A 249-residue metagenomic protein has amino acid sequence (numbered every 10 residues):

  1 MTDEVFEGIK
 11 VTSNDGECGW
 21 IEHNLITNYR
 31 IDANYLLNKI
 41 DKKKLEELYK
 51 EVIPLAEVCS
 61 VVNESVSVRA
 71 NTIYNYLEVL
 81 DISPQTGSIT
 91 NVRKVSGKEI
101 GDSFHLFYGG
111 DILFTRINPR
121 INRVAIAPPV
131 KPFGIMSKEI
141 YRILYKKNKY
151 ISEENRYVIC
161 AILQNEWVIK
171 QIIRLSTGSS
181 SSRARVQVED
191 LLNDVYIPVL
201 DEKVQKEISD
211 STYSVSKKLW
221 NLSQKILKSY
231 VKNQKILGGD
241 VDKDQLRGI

Functional and structural regions predicted by a protein language model:
M1-V68, D201-I249: Non-catalytic DNA-recognition/assembly elements of restriction-modification systems
L55-V58, V62, Y141-V199, K203: Basic, amphipathic alpha-helical recognition segments used for DNA target recognition
A56, S65-E99: DNA target-recognition patches
V68-N75, H105-F107, I126-K138, V186-Q187: Short, surface-exposed loop/turn microsegments at beta-strand edges and helix-strand junctions
E78-R93, I112-T115, P119-S137, Q171-S176: Short, ligand-facing micro-motifs at secondary-structure edges
S96, D102, F107-G109: Residue-level recognition of short, solvent-exposed, well-ordered loop/turn junctions that link secondary-structure
G101-D102, V130, S181: A structural connector/turn signal
F104-F107, T115, Y150: Boundary segments of small protein-protein interaction reader/adaptor domains
